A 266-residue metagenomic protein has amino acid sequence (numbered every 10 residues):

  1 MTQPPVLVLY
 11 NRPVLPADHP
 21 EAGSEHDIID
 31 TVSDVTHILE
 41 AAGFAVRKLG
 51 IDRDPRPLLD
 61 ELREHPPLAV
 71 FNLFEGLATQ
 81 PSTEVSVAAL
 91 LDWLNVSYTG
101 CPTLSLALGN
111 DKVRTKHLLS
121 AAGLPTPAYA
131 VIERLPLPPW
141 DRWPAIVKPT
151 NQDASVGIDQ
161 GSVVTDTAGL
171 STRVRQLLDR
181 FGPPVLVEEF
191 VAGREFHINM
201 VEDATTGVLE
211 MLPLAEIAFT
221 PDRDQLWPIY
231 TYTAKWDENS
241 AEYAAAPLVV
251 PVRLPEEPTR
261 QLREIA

Functional and structural regions predicted by a protein language model:
M1-T99, T103-L104, L108-N110, R114 (+1 more regions): ATP-binding N-terminal substructure of ATP-dependent carboxylate-amine bond-forming enzymes
T2-Y10, L62-E64, A107-R194, A204-G207: Active-site nucleotide/adenylate-binding loops and adjacent lid/helix of ATP-dependent enzymes
L15, P55, P138, D153 (+3 more regions): Flexible, glycine-rich phosphate/dinucleotide-binding loops and adjacent beta-alpha linkers at cofactor/substrate
L15-D18, D153-V156, N239-E242: Short acidic/His/Gly/Ser-rich catalytic and metal-binding motifs that mark active-site loops of diverse hydrolases
A45-R47, S97, P125-A128, E210: Conserved beta-strand segments of alpha/beta enzyme cores
L49, I132, V164, L214 (+1 more regions): Hydrophobic residues at beta-strand termini and immediately following loops that shape nucleotide-binding pockets
T167-Q261: Phosphate-binding site of ATP-dependent enzymes
